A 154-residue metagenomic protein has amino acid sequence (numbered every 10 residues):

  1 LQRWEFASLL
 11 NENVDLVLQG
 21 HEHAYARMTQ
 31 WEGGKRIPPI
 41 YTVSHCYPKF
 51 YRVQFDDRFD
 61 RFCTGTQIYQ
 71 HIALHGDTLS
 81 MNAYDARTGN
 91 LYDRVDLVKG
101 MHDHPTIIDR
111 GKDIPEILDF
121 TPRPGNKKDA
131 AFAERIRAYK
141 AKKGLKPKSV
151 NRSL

Functional and structural regions predicted by a protein language model:
L1-L91, R135, K143-K146, V150-R152: Long, structured stretches of catalytic cores involved in phosphate-ester chemistry, encompassing
L1-W4, R94, R110-I114: Binuclear metal-dependent hydrolase catalytic cores centered on His/Asp/Glu-rich metal-binding motifs
K49, Q54, M81, G100-L154: Non-catalytic terminal accessory segments
R87-T106: Acidic, His/Gly-rich catalytic cores of divalent-metal-dependent hydrolytic chemistry
